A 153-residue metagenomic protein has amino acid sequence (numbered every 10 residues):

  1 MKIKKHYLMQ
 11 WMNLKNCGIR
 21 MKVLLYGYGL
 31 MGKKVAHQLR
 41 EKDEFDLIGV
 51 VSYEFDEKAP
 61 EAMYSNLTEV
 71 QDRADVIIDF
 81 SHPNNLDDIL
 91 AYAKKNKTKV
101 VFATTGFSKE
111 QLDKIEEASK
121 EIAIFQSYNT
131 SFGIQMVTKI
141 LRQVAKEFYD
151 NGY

Functional and structural regions predicted by a protein language model:
Y28: Glycine-rich Rossmann-fold phosphate-binding loop(s) that bind the pyrophosphate of adenine dinucleotide cofactors
G32-K33: N-terminal Rossmann-fold NAD(P) dinucleotide-binding loop
K42-P60: NAD(P)-binding Rossmann-fold cofactor-contacting core
P60-R73: Short acidic low-complexity segments
V70-D88, K99: Rossmann-like NAD(P)-binding element
Y92-E110: ADP-ribose/adenylate-binding Rossmann-like module
T104-I124: Rossmann-fold NAD(P)-binding glycine/threonine-rich loop
M136, I140, V144-Y153: Conserved anion/nucleotide-ligand pocket segment
